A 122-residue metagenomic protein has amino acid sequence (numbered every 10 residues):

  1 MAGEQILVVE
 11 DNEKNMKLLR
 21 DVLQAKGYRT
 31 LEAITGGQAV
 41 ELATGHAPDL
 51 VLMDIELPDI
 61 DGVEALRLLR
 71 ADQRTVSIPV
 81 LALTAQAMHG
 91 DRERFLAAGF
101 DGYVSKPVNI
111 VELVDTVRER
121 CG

Functional and structural regions predicted by a protein language model:
E10: Conserved acidic carboxylate
K14, T35-Q38, D61-R67: Acidic catalytic/metal-coordinating carboxylates
M16, P58, V76, M88 (+1 more regions): The feature encodes the CheY-like receiver
K17-A25: Charged docking surfaces used in two-component/phosphorelay signaling
G27-I34, L42, V104: Short hydrophobic/Thr-rich beta-strand motif most characteristic of the beta2 strand and flanking loop of CheY-like
E41, V63-V76: Short amphipathic alpha-helix used as the core "switch/output" element in two-component signaling
H46-L52, L57: Active-site beta3 strand of CheY-like receiver
V108-V117: C-terminal output helix
